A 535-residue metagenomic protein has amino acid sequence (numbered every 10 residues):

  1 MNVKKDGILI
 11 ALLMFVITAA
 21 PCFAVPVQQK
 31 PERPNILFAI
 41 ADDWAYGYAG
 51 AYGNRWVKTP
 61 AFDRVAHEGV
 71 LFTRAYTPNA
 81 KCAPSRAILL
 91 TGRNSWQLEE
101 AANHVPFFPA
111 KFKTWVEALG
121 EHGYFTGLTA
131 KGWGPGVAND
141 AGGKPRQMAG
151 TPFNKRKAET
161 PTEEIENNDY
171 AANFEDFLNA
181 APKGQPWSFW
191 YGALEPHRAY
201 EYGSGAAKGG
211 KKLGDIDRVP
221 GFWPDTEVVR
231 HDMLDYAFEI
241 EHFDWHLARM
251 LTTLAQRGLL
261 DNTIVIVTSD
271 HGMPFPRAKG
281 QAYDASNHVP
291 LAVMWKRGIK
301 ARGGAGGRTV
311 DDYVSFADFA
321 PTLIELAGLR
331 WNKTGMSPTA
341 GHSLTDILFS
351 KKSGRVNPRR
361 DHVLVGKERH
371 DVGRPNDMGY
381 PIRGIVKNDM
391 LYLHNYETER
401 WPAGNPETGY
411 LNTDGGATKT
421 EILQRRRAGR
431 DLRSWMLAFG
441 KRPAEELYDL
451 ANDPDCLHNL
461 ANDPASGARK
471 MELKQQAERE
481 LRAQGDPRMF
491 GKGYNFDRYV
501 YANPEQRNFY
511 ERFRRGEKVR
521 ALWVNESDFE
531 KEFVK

Functional and structural regions predicted by a protein language model:
N2, L9-F15, P21-G440, E445-E446 (+4 more regions): Formylglycine-dependent sulfatase
R482-D486: Short arginine-rich
G493-R498: A glycine-rich phosphate-binding loop feature that marks nucleotide/adenosyl-phosphate handling sites
